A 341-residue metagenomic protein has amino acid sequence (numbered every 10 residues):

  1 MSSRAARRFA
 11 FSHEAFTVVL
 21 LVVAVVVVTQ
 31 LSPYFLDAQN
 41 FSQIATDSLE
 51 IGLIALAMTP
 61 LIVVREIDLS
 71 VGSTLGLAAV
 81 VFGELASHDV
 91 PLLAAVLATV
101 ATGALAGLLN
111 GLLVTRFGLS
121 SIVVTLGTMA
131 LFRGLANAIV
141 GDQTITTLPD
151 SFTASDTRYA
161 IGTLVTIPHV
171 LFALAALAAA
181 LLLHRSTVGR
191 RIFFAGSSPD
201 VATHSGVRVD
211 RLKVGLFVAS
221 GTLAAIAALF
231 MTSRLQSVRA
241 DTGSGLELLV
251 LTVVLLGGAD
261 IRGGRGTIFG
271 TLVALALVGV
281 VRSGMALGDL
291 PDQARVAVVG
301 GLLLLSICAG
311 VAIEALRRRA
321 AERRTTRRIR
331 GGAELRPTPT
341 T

Functional and structural regions predicted by a protein language model:
M1-V26, H204-R211, M285-T341: Cytosolic-side transmembrane-helix boundaries in multi-pass membrane proteins
S2-A10, I67, S87, A104-T147 (+4 more regions): Short loop segments and helix-boundary regions at transmembrane helix junctions of multi-pass inner-membrane proteins
L20-L36, V64, N137-V140, L181-T187 (+1 more regions): Structural signal for alpha-helical transmembrane segments and their membrane-water exit/capping regions in multi-pass
V25-H88, L112-L119, V254, G258-I268 (+1 more regions): Single transmembrane alpha-helix segments in multi-pass membrane proteins
S48-A57, S73-L77, L108, A173-L174 (+3 more regions): Hydrophobic alpha-helical segments embedded in the membrane of multi-pass proteins
P91-T99, L105-N110, V114, G162-V238: Helix-loop-helix "hairpin" substructures at the membrane interface of multi-pass membrane proteins
F117, S121-R185, L212-G215, R234-G243 (+2 more regions): Transmembrane helix-bundle core of multi-pass membrane transporters and related energy-transducing complexes
V218, A224, R234-G300: Transmembrane alpha-helical segments in multi-pass inner-membrane proteins
